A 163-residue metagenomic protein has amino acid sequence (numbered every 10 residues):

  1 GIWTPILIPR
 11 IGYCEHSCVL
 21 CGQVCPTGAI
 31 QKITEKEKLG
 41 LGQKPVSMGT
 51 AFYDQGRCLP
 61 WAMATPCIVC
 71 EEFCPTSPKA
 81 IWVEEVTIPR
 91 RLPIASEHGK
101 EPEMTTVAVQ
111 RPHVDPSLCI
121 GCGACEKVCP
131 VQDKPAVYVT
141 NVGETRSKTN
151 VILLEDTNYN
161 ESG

Functional and structural regions predicted by a protein language model:
G1, C18-L41, P66-P89, K100 (+2 more regions): Iron-sulfur cluster-binding cysteine motifs and their immediate structural context in ferredoxin-like electron-transfer
G1-S17, E155-G163: C-terminal segment of N-terminal export signals and the immediately downstream linker at the start of the mature
P5, P9, P26, A51 (+3 more regions): Proline-rich low-complexity regions
P9, Q55, N141: Pocket-edge structural micro-motifs
E37-F52: Flexible internal linker/loop segments at domain or repeat junctions
T50-A64, E97-L118, C122-P135, V151-G163: Short Fe-S-cluster ligation motifs
E144-N150: Short, charged low-complexity linker/loop segments at the C-terminal edge of domains
